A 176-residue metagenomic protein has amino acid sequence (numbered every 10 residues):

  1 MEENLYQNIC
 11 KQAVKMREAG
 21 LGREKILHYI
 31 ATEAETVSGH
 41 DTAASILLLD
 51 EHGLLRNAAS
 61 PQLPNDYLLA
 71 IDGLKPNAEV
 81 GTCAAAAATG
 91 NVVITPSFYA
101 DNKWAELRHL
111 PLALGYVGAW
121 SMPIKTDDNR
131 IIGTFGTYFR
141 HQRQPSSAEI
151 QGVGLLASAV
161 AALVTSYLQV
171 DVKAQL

Functional and structural regions predicted by a protein language model:
M1-K25, T36, S166-L176: Signal-transmission linkers at sensory-effector interfaces
E2, N102-A105, Y138-L156, L163-V172: Regulatory loop-to-helix N-cap segments in sensory/regulatory domains that couple ligand/signal detection
K15-A58, Y67-L68, V80: Helix-loop-beta substructure at the N-terminus of cytosolic sensory domains that couple signal/ligand detection
A43, R108, S121, T134: Short hydrophobic/aromatic beta-strand element in the GNAT-like acyltransferase core that lines or flanks the acyl-donor
L54-A58, N65-N102, E106, L112: Regulatory sensory and allosteric helical modules in signal-transduction proteins and certain transcription factors
V117-T126: A short, aliphatic-rich beta-strand micro-motif
K125-I131, R140, Y167: Flexible loop/coil segments at beta-strand boundaries within sensory signal-transduction domains
